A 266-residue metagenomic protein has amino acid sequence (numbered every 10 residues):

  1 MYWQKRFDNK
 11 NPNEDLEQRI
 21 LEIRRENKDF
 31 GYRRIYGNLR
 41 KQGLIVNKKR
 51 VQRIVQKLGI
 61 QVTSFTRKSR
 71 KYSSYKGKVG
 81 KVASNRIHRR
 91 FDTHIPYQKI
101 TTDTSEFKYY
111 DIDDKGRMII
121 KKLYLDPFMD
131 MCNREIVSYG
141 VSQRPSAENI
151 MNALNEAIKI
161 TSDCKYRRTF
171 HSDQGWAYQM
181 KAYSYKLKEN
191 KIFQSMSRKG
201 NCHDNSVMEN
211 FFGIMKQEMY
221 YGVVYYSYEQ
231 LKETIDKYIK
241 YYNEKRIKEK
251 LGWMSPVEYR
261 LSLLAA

Functional and structural regions predicted by a protein language model:
M1, I20, I35, V51 (+12 more regions): Mobile genetic element proteins and their domesticated derivatives, centered on retroelements and DNA transposons
M1-I95, N201, V257-L263: Basic, flexible linker segments flanking DNA-binding modules in nucleic acid-interacting mobile-element proteins
S64-K68, F170-Q174, K188-V207, V223-Y226: RNase H-like polynucleotidyl transferase catalytic core
R89-V137: An active-site-proximal beta-strand-loop segment
Q98, E135, Q143, N155 (+1 more regions): Retroviral integrase
K121-K122, G140-D163: Active-site beta-loop-alpha junctions of metal-dependent nucleic acid enzymes, especially the RNase H-like/DDE
C164-M180, R198, M254: Acidic/histidine-rich, metal-coordinating catalytic segments
K181, K188-I192, I214-A266: C-terminal domain-tail junction helix/linker
